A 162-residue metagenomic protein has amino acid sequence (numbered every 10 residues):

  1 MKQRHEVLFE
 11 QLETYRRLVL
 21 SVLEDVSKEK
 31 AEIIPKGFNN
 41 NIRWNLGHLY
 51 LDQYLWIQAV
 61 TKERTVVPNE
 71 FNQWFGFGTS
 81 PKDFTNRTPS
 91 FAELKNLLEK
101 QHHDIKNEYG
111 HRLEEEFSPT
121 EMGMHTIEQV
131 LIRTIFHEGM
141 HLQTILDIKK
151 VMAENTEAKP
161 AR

Functional and structural regions predicted by a protein language model:
M1-E13: Extreme N-terminal tail/first-helix region
R4-V7, T65-P89, E93: Short acidic-aromatic linear motifs embedded in glycine-rich loops, typified by GG[WY][YF]DAGD(H) and related
F9-E10, L20, A31-F77, P119-R162: Short, contiguous alpha-helical
Y15, L94, H137: Hydrophobic (often cysteine-bearing) scaffold residues that line and stabilize catalytic clefts of nucleotide/cofactor
Y15-L18, V22, D52, Q101-D104 (+2 more regions): Amphipathic, well-ordered alpha-helical segments in soluble domains
V22-V26, S90, H102, E138-L142: A general secondary-structure boundary signal
T79-S118, Q129-T134: Acidic/histidine-rich alpha-helical segments that form the ligand environment of transition-metal centers
